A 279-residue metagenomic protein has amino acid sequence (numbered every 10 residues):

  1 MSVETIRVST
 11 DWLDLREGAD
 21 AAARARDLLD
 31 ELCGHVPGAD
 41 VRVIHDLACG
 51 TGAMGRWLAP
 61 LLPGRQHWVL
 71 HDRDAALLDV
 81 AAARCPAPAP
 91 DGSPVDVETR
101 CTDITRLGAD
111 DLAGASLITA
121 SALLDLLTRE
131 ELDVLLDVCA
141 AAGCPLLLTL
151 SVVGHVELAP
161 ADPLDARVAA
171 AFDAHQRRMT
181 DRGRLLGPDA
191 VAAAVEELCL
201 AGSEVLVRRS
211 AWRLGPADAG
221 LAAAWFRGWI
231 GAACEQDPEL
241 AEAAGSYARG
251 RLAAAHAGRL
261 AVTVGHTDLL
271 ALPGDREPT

Functional and structural regions predicted by a protein language model:
S2-G38: Class I SAM-dependent methyltransferase Rossmann-like catalytic core, especially the SAM/SAH-binding loop
H45, G52, L58-L107: Class I SAM-dependent methyltransferase SAM/SAH-binding core
R106-G114: Short amphipathic alpha-helix with an adjacent loop that forms part of the alpha/beta core around
T119: A conserved beta-strand element that flanks and buttresses the S-adenosyl-L-methionine
A122-L123: Short catalytic micro-motifs in class I SAM-dependent methyltransferases
L126-A140: A short, conserved alpha-helix within the catalytic core of class I
C144-R209: Conserved catalytic/acceptor-binding region of the Class I
R208-A257: C-terminal helical/coil "lid" or tail adjacent to the Rossmann-like core of SAM-dependent
